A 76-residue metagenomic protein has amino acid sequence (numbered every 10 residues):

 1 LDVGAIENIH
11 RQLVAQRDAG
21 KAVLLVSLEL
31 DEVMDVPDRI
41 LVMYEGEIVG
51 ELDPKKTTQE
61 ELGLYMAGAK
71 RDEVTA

Functional and structural regions predicted by a protein language model:
L1-A76: Glycine-rich phosphate-binding loops of nucleotide-dependent enzymes
